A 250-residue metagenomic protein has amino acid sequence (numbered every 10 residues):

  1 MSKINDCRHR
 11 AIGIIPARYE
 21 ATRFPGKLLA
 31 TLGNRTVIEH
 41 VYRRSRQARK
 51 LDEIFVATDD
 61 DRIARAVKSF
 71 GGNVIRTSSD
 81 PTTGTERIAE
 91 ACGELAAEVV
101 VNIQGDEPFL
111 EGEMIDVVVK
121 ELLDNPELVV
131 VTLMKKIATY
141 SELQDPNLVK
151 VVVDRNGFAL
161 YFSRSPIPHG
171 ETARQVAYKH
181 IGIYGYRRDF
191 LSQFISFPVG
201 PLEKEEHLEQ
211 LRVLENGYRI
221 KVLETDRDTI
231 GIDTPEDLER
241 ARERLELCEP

Functional and structural regions predicted by a protein language model:
R8-A57: N-terminal glycine-rich phosphate-binding loop and ensuing alpha1 helix
R23, T31, F109, G185 (+1 more regions): Short aromatic/basic micro-patch
L51, A97, N125-L128, Y218: Short, high-confidence coil segments that cap the C-terminus of an alpha-helix and link into the following beta-strand
F55, D61-K120: Short phosphate-binding loop-to-helix
L110-G200: Conserved core of the sugar-phosphate nucleotidyltransferase
A173-P250: Conserved alpha/beta core of the MobA/IspD/sugar-nucleotide pyrophosphorylase nucleotidyltransferase superfamily
